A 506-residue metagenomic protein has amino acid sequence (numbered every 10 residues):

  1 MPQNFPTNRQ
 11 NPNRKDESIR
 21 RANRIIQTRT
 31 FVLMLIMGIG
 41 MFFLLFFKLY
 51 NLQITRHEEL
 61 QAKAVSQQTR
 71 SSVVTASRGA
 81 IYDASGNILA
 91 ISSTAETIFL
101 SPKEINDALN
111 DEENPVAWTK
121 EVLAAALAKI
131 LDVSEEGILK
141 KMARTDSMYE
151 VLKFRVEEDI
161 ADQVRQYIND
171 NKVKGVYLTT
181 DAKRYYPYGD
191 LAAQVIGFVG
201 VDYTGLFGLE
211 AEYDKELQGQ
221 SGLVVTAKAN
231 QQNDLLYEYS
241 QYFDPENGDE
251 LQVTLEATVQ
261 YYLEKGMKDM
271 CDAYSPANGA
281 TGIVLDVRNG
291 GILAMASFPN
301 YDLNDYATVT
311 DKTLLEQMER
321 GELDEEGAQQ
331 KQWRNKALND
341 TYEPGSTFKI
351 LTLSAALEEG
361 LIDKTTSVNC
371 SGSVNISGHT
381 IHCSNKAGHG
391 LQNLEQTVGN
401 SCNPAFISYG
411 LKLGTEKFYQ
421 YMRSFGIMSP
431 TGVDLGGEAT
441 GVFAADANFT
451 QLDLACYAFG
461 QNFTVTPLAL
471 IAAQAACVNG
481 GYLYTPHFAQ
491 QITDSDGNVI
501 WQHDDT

Functional and structural regions predicted by a protein language model:
M1-K312, T341, E416-G426: Periplasmic/cell-envelope proteins involved in peptidoglycan metabolism and beta-lactam response
N4-N11, A90, E96, A229-Y242 (+2 more regions): Beta-lactam-recognizing serine transpeptidase/beta-lactamase-like catalytic domain environment
